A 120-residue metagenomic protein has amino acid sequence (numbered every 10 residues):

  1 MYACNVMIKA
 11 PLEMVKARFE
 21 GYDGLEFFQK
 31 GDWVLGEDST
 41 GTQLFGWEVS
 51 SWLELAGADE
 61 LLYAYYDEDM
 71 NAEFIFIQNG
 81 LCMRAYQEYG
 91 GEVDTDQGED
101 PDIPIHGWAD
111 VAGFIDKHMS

Functional and structural regions predicted by a protein language model:
M1-E26: Short, extreme N-terminal segment that most often corresponds to the first beta-strand
Q29-S120: Charged interaction segments
